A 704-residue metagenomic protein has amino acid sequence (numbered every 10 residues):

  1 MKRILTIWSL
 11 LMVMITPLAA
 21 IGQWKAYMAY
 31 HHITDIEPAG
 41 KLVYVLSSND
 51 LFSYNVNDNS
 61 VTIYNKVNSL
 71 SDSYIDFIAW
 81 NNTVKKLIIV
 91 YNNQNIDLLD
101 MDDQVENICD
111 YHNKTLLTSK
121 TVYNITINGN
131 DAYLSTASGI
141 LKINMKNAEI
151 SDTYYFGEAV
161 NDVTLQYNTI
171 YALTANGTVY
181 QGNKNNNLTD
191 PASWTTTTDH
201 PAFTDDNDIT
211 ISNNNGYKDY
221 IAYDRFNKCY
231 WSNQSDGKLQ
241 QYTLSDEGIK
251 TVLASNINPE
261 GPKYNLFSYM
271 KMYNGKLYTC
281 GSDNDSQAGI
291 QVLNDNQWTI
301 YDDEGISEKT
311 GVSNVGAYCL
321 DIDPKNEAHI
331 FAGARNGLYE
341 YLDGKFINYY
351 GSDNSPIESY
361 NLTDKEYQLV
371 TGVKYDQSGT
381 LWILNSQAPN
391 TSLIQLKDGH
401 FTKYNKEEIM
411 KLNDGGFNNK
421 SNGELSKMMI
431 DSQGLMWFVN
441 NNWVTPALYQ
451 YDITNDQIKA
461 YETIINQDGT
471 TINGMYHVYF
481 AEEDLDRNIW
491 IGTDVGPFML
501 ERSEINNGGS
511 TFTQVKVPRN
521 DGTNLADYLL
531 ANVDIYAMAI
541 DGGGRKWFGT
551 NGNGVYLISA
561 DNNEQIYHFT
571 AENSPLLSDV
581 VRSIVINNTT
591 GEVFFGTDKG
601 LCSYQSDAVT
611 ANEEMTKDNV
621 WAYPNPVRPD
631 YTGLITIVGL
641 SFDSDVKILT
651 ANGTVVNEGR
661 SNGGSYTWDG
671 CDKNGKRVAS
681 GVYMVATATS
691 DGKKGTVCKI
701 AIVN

Functional and structural regions predicted by a protein language model:
M1-I4, N704: Positively charged n-region of N-terminal signal peptides that target proteins for export
R3, A20-V620, V655, A686: Carboxylate-rich, polar loop motifs that coordinate divalent cations or form catalytic acidic clusters
W8-P17: Bacterial N-terminal signal peptides
D72, F642, A679-S680: Surface-exposed loops/turns
E614-K647, S665-W668: Glycine-centered coil/turn sites that cap beta-strands in beta-rich domains
D645-V656, Y683: Short, glycine-anchored, charge-dense loop/turn motifs used at functional sites
V655-V678, T689-K693: Glycine-centered tight-turn motifs at strand-turn-strand junctions
M684-N704: C-terminal tail/sorting-segment detector
